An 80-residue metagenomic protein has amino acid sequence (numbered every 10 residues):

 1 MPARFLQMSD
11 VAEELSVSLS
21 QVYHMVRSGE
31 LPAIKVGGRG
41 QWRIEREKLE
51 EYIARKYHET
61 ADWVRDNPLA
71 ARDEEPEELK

Functional and structural regions predicted by a protein language model:
M1-H24, R46-K80: Basic Lys/Arg-rich amphipathic helical interaction modules
L15-W42: Major-groove DNA-recognition helix of helix-turn-helix-type DNA-binding domains
